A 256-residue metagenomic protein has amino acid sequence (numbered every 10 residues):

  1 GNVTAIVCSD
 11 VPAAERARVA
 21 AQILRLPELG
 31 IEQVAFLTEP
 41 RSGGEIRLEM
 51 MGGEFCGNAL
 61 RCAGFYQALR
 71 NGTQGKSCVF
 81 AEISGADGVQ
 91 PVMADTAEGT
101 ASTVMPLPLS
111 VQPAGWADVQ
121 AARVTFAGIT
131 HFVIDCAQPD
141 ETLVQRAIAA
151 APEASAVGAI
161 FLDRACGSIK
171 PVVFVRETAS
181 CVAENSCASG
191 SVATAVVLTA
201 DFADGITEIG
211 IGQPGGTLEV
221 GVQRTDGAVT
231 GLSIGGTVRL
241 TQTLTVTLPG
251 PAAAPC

Functional and structural regions predicted by a protein language model:
G1-T100, S110, R123-T125, T130-C256: A glycine-rich beta-to-alpha transition motif near the start of alpha/beta enzyme domains, typified by
T103-M105: Internal, conserved structured core segments that host functional sites
P113-G115: Long, charge-rich C-terminal accessory regions
